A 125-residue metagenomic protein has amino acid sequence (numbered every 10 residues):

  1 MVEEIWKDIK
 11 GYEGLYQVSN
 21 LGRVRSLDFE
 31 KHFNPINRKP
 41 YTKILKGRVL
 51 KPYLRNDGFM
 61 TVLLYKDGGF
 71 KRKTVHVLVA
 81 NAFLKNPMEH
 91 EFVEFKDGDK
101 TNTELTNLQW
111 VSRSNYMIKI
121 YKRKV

Functional and structural regions predicted by a protein language model:
M1-V93, D97-V125: Conserved recognition-core residues within compact binding domains
